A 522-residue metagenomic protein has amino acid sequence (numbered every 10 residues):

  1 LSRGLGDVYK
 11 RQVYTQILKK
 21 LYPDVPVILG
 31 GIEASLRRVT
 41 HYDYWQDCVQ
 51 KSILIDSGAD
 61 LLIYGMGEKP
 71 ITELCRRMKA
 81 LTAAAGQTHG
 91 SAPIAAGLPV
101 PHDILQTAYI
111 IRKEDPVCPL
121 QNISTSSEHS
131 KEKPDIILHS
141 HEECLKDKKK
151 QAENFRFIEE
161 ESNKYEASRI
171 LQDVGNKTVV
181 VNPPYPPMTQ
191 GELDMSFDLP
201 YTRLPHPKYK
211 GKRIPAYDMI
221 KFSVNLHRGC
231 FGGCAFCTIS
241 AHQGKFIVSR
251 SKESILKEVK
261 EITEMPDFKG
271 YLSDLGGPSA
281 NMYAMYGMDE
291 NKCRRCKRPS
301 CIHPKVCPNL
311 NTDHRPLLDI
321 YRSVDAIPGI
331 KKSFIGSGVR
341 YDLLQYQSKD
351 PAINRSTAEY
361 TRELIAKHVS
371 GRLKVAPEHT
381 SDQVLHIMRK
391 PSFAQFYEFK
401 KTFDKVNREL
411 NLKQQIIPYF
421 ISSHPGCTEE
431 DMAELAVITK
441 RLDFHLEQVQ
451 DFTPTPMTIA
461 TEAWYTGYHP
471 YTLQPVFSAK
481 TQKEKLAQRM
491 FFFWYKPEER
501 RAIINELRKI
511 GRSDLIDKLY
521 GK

Functional and structural regions predicted by a protein language model:
L1-L5, Y9: Single conserved hydrophobic/aromatic residue that forms the stacking wall/gate of nucleotide- or nucleobase-binding
R3, L36-R38, E68-E73, E114-C118 (+6 more regions): Flexible glycine/acidic-rich beta-alpha junction loops that bind and position SAM and/or redox cofactors in anaerobic
V25, E261-I417, I421-P425: Conserved SAM/AdoMet-binding glycine-rich loop
D60, I255, V375, V449 (+1 more regions): Conserved, mostly hydrophobic/aromatic
S91-A95, E128: Short, low-complexity intrinsically disordered segments enriched in A/P/G/S/L with frequent Arg, especially at protein
V100-F155, E159-S162, Y185-M188, R250 (+6 more regions): Terminal amphipathic helices with adjacent charged low-complexity linkers/tails
E153-S223: N-terminal [4Fe-4S]-dependent radical SAM core
K210-T238, Y271: N-terminal pre-triad scaffold of radical SAM enzymes
